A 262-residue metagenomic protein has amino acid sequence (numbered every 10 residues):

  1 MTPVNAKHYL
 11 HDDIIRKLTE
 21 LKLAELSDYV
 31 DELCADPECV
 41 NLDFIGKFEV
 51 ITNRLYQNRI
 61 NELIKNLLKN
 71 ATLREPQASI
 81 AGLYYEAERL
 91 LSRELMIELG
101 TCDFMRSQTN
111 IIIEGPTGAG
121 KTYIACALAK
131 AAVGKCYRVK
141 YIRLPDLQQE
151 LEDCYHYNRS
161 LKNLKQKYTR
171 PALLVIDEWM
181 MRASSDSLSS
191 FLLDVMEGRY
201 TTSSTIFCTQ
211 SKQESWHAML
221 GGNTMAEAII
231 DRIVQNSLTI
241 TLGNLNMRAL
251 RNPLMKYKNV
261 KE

Functional and structural regions predicted by a protein language model:
M1-L21, E25-S27: Charged, compositionally biased N-terminal leader segments and the immediate start of the first structured element
T19, L23-E75: Interdomain "pre-motor" coupling segment immediately N-terminal to P-loop NTPase/helicase cores
L26, V30, L147-Y155, R159 (+2 more regions): Replace "adjacent to P-loop NTPase cores in ATP/GTP-dependent enzymes" with "adjacent to NTP-binding cores
A78-C102: N-terminal pre-Walker A segment at the start of P-loop NTPase domains
Q108-I124: Walker A/P-loop nucleotide-binding motif
K130-I142: Post-Walker A helix-loop "phosphate-sensing" segment adjacent to the P-loop in P-loop NTPases
C136-R138, R170-L173, Y200-F207: Loop/turn-to-beta-strand initiation segments
